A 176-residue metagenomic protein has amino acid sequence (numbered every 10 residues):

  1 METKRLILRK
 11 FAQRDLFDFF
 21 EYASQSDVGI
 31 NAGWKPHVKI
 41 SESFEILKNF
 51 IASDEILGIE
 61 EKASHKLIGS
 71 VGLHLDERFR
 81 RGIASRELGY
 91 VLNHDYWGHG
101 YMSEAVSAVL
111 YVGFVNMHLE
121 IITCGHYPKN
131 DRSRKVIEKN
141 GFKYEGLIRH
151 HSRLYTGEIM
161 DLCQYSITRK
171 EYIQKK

Functional and structural regions predicted by a protein language model:
M1-D27, I56, E60-K176: Acyl-donor (CoA/ACP) binding surface of acyl/acetyltransferases
D27-K48: Conserved GNAT-fold acetyl-CoA-binding loop/helix
L47-G58: A short helix-loop-beta-strand connector motif used in the catalytic cores of GNAT acetyltransferases and, in some
